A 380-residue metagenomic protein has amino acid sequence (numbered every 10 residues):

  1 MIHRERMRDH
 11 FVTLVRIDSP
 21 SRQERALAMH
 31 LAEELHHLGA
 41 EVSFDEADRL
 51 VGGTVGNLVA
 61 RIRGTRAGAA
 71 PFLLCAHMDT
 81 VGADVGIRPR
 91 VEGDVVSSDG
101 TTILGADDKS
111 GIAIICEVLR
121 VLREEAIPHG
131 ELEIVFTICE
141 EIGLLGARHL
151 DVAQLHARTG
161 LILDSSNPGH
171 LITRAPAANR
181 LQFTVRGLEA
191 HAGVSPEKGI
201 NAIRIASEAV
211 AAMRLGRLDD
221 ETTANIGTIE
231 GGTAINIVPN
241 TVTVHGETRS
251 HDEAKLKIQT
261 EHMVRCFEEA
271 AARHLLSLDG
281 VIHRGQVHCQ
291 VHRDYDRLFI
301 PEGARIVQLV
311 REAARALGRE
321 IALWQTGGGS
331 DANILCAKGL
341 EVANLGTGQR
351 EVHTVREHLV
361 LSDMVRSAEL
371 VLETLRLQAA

Functional and structural regions predicted by a protein language model:
M1-R25, R293, R350-T354: N-terminal capping segment at the start of a domain
P20-A67: A non-catalytic alpha/beta surface segment that caps or lines the substrate-entry region of metallo-dependent hydrolase
D48-L50, M78-T80, V135-G143, S165-N167 (+2 more regions): Acidic, glycine-rich active-site loops and adjacent beta-strand->loop/helix elements that engage anionic groups
G53-N57, R61, G68-F136, A157 (+1 more regions): Active-site metal-coordination/substrate-binding segment of hydrolases, especially metallo-dependent peptidases
D79-D94, I172-T184, R311-E312, A343: Acidic-glycine-rich active-site phosphate/pyrophosphate-binding loop
R90-I103, R186-A190, L317-G318, Q349-H353: Glycine/charged-rich beta-loop-alpha catalytic/anionic-binding loops adjacent to active sites
G100-P176, L218, A224, I235-N236 (+2 more regions): Acidic/histidine-rich catalytic neighborhood of metal-dependent amide-processing enzymes
A202-A380: Metal-dependent amide/peptide-bond hydrolase catalytic core, centered on the "pita-bread" metallohydrolase fold
